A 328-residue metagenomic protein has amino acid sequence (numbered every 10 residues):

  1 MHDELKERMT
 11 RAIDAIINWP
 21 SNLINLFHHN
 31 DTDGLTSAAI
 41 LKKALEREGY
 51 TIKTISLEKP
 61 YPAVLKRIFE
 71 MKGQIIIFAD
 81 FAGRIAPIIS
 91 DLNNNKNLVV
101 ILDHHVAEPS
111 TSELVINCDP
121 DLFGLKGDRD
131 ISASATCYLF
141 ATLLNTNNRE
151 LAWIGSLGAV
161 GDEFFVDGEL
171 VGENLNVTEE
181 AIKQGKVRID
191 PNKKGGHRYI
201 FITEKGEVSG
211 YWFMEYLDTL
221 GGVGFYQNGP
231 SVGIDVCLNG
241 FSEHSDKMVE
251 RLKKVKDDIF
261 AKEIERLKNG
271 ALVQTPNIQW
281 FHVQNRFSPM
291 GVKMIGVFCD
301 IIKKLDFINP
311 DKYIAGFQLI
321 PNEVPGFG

Functional and structural regions predicted by a protein language model:
M1-G328: Replace "Mg2+/Mn2+-dependent" with "divalent metal-dependent
